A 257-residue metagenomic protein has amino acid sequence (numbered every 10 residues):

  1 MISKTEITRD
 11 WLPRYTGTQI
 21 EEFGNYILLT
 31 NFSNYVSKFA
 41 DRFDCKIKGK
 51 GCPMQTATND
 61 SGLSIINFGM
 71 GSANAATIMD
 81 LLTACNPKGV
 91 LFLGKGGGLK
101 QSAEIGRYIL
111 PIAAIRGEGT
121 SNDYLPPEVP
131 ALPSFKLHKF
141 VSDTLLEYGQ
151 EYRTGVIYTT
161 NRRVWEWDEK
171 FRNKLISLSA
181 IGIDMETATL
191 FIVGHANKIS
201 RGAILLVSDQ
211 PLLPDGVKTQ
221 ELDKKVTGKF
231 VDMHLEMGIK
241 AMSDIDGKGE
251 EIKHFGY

Functional and structural regions predicted by a protein language model:
M1-K139: Metabolite-binding pocket within alpha/beta catalytic cores that recognizes anionic/polar moieties
K46-K50, Q150-G155, I245-Y257: Flexible, glycine/charged-enriched surface loops at secondary-structure junctions
T83-A84, I176, H195: Non-catalytic positions within long, well-ordered alpha-helices that form the structural scaffold/packing of enzyme
E128-L178: Active-site rim beta-loop-alpha module in soluble metabolic enzymes
F140-Y148, V193, M237-I245: Generic non-transmembrane alpha-helical segments
W165-E166, F191-V193, Q210-V217: Short active-site-adjacent structural elements
I181-Q210: A C-terminal functional module that forms or caps the active site or interfaces directly with catalytic machinery
L213-Y257: His/Asp/Glu-rich mid-to-C-terminal helical/loop segments that flank catalytic regions of hydrolases
